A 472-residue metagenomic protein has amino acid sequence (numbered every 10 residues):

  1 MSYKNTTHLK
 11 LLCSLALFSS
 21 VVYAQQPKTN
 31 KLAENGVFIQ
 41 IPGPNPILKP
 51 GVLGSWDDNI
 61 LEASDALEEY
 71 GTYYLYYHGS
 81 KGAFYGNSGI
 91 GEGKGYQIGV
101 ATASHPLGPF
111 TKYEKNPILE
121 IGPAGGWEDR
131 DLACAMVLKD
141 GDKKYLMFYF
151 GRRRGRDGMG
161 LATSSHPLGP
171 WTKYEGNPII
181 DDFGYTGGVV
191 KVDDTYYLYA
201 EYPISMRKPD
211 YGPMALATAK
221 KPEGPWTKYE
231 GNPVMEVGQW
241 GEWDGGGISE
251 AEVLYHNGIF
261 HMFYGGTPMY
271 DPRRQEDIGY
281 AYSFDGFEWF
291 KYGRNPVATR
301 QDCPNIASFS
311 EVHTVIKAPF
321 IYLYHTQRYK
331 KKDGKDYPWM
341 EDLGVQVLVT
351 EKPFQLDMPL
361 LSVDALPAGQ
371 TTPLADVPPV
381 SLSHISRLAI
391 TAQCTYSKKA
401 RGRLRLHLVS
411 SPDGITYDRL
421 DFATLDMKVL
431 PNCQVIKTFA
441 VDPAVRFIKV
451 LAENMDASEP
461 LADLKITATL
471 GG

Functional and structural regions predicted by a protein language model:
M1-L12: Bacterial N-terminal signal peptides that target proteins for export
K10-S20: Bacterial N-terminal signal peptides
Q25-M358, T371-D376, S381-R387, S397-K399 (+1 more regions): Carbohydrate-active catalytic/glycan-binding domains of CAZyme proteins, especially the secreted or lumenal ectodomains
T391-T395: Short edge beta-strand/loop segments characteristic of extracellular beta-sandwich folds
R401-G414: Short, surface-exposed beta-strand/strand-loop-strand elements in extracellular ectodomains
G402, A457-L470: Edge beta-strands of jelly-roll/beta-sandwich modules across compartments, strongly enriched in secreted/luminal
I415-A423: Surface-exposed loop/edge segments in extracytoplasmic proteins
